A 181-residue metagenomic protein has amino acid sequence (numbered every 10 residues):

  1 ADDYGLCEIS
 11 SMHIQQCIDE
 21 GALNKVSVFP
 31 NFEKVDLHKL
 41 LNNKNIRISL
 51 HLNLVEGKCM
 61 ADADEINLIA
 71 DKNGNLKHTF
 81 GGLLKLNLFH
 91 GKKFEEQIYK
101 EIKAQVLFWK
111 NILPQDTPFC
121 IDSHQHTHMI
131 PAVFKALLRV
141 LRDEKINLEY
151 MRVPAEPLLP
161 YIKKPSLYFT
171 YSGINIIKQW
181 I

Functional and structural regions predicted by a protein language model:
A1-E8, H13-I14: Boundary/entry segment of secreted carbohydrate-active catalytic domains
I14-E20, K34-S49, D64, L68-N73 (+2 more regions): Acidic (Asp/Glu)-rich catalytic clusters
L23-S27, N45-H51, P118-D122, L148-R152: Structural preference for beta-strand elements that scaffold enzyme active sites
P30-K34, L52-E56, Q125-T127, A155-L159: Active-site-proximal loop/turn and secondary-structure-junction residues that shape catalytic pockets, frequently
R47-L54, N75-G81, V153: Non-cysteine beta-strand/loop elements that form the S-adenosyl-L-methionine
C59-G91: Active-site gating loops and adjacent loop-to-helix segments of metal-dependent hydrolytic enzymes
L83-I112: Cap/lid and interdomain-hinge subdomains that line or gate substrate/regulatory clefts in soluble alpha/beta enzymes
K103-I181: Catalytic domains of cell-wall/extracellular-matrix polysaccharide-remodeling enzymes, centered on de-N-acetylation
